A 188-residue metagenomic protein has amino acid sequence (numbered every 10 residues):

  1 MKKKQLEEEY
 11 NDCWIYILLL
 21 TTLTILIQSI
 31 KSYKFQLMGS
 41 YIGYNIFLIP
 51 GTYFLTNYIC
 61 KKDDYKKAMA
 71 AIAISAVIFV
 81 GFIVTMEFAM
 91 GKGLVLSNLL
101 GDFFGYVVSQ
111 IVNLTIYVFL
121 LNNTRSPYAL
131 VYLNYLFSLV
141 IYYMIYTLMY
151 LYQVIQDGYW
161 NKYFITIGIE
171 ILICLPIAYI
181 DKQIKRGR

Functional and structural regions predicted by a protein language model:
M1, Y53-F54, L114: A generic alpha-helix surface/boundary motif
M1-N11, R186-R188: Short, Lys/Arg-enriched, disordered terminal segments
L6-L20, T24, Q28-D102: Alpha-helical membrane segments and adjacent membrane-interface helices in multi-pass membrane proteins
L99-R188: Membrane-embedded alpha-helical hairpins and interfacial helices in multi-pass inner-membrane proteins
